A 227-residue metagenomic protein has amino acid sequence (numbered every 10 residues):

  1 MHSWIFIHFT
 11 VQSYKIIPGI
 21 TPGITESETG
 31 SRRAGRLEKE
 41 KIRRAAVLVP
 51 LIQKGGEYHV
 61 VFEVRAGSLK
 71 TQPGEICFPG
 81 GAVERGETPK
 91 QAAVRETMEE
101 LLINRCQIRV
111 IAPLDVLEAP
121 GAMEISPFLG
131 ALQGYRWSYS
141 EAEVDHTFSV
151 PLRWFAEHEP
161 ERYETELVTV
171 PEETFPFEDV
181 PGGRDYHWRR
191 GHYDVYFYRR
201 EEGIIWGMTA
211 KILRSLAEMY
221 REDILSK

Functional and structural regions predicted by a protein language model:
M1-C77, A82-P127, A131-R136, R153 (+2 more regions): N-terminal leader/linker segments that precede catalytic domains of diphosphate-processing enzymes
Y139-T174: Acidic, glycine-rich loop-and-strand cores that form catalytic or ligand-binding grooves in diverse globular domains
